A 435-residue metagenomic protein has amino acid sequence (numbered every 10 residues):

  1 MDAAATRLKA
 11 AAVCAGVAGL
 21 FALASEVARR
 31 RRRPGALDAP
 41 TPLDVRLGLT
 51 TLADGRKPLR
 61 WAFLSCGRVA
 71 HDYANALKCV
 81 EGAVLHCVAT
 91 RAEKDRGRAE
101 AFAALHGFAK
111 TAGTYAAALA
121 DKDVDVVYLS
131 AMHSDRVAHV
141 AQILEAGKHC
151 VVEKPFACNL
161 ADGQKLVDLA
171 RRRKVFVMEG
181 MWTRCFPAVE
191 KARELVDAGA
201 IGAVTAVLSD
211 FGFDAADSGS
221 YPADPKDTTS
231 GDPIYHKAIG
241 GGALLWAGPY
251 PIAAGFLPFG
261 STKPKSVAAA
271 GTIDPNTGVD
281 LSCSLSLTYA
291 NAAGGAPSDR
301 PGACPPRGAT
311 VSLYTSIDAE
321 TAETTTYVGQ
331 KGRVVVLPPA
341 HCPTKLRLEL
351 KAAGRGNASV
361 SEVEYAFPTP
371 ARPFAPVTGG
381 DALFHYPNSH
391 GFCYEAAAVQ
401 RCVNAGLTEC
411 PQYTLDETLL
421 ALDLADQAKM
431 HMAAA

Functional and structural regions predicted by a protein language model:
M1-C14: Membrane-penetrating hydrophobic segments
C14-G55, V126-Y128, A398-A435: C-terminal helix-rich "cap/oligomerization" subdomain common to oxidoreductases
A18, G35-L47, T51-K57, P251-K345 (+4 more regions): Contiguous beta-strand/loop segments that form the cofactor/metal-binding neighborhood of enzyme cores
L20-H106: N-terminal Rossmann-like dinucleotide-binding module
H106-L169: Beta-loop-alpha module in the N-terminal Rossmann-like domain of NAD(P)-dependent dehydrogenases, especially those
V152-E153, V177-E179, L208, V336: Hydrophobic residues in well-ordered beta-strands that form the structural core
K165-T183, G202-V207: Rossmann-fold dehydrogenase core element
T183-A268, I273-N276: Predominantly a Rossmann-like dinucleotide-binding segment in NAD(P)-dependent oxidoreductases
